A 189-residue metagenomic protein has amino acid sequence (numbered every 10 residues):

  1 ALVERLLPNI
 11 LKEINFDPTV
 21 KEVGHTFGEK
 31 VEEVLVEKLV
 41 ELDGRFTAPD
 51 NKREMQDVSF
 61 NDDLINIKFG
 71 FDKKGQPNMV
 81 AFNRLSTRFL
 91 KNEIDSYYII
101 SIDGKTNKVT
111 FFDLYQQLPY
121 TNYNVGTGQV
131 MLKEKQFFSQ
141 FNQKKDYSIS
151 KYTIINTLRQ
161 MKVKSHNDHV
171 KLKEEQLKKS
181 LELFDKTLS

Functional and structural regions predicted by a protein language model:
A1-D63, F69-S189: Nucleic-acid endonuclease domains
